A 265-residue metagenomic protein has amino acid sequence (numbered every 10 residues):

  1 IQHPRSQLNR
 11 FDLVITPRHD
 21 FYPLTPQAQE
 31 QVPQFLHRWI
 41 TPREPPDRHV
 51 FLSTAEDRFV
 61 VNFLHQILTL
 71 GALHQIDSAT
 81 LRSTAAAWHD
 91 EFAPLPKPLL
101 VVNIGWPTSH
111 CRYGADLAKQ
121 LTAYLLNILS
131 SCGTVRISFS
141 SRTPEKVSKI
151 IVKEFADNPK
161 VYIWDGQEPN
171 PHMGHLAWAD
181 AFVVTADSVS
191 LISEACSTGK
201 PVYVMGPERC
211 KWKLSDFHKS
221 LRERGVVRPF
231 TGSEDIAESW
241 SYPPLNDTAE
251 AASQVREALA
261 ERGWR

Functional and structural regions predicted by a protein language model:
Q7, Y22-L24, H110-C111, T143-K149 (+1 more regions): Short, charged/polar "capping" segments at the starts of alpha-helices and the immediately preceding loops
L8-L117: A nucleotide-sugar donor-handling region in carbohydrate enzymes
V14-T16, V135-S141, Y203-G206: Short internal beta-strands
H74, A79-V101, P107-Y162, P243-R265: Core catalytic architecture of nucleotide-activated donor-dependent transferases building glycoconjugates
V152-S190: Donor nucleotide-activated moiety binding/catalytic core segment of transferases that use nucleotide-activated donors
A177-A179, S197-P201: Conserved donor-binding/catalytic loop of nucleotide-activated donor transferases
V184, P201-V204: Short hydrophobic beta-strand element within catalytic cores of glycosyltransferases and related nucleotide-activated
C210-R265: C-terminal amphipathic helix plus adjacent low-complexity, charged tail appended to glycosyltransferase catalytic
